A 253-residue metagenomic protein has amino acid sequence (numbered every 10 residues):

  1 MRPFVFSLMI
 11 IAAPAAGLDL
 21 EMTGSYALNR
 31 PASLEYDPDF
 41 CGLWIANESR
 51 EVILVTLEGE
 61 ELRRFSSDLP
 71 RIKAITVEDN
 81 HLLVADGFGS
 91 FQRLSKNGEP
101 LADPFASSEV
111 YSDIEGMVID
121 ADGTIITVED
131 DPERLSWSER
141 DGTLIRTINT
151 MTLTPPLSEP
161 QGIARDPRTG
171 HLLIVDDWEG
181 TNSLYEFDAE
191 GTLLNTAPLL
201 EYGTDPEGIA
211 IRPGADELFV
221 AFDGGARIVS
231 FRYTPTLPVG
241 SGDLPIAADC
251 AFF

Functional and structural regions predicted by a protein language model:
L8-G17: Hydrophobic h-region of N-terminal signal peptides that target proteins for export in Gram-negative bacteria
A16-I45, L244: An edge-strand/N-cap motif at the start of beta-rich repeat modules
L18-Y26, E60-S66, E99-S108, L144-P155 (+1 more regions): A short beta-strand motif characteristic of beta-propeller blades
Y26-F40, D68-D79, F88, S108-D122 (+3 more regions): Beta-rich, blade/repeat-based domains predominating in secreted/periplasmic proteins but also intracellular
A27, Y36-D37, L43-S49, L83-G89 (+4 more regions): Conserved beta-strand positions in repeat-built beta-propeller and related beta-rich domains
E51-I53, S90-R93, R134-W137, S183-Y185 (+1 more regions): A short loop-to-beta-strand structural motif that recurs across blades of beta-propeller domains
T56-E60, S95-E99, E139-T143, F187-T192 (+1 more regions): Short loop/turn segments that connect beta-strands within beta-propeller blades
P206-F253: Blade-level signature of beta-propeller repeat domains, shared across WD40, Kelch, NHL, RCC1 and BNR/Asp-box propellers
